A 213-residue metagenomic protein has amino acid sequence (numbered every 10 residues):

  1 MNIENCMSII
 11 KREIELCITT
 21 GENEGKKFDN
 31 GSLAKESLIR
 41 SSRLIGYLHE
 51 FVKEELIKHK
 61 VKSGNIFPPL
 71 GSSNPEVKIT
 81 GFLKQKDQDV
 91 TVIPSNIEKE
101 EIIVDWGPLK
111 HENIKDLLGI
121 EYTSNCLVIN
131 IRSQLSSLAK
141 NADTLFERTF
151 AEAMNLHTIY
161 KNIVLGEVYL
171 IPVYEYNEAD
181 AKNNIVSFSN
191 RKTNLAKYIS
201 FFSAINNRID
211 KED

Functional and structural regions predicted by a protein language model:
M1-T80: Interdomain/boundary linker segments immediately adjacent to catalytic/signaling cores
F67-Y122: Active-site metal-binding core of divalent-cation-utilizing nuclease and nuclease-like domains
Q88, N125-L127, K161-L165: Generic beta-strand structural signal
V90-V92, N125-S133, T149: Conserved catalytic cores of phosphodiester-cleaving nucleases, focusing on short active-site segments
D116, I120-L127, L135-L138: Low-complexity, intrinsically disordered regions in eukaryotic regulatory proteins and secreted peptide precursors
Q134-D213: Acidic, metal/cofactor-coordinating or nucleic-acid-engaging core segments within structured domains
